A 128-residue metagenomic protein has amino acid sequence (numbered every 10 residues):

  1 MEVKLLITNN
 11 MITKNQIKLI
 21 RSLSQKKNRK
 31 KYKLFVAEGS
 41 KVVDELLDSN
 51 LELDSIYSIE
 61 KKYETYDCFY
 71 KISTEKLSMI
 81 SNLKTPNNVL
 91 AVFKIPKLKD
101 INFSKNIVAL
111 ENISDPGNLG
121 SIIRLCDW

Functional and structural regions predicted by a protein language model:
L5-I59: Boundary-proximal intrinsically disordered activation/regulatory segments immediately upstream of a helical core
T8, D48, I101-W128: RNA substrate-binding interface of SAM-dependent RNA methyltransferases
G39, A91, C126: Residue-level signal for inorganic ion chemistry
S58-K61, N112: Structural motif
K61-C68, K99-F103: Short loop/helix-cap segments at secondary-structure boundaries that form the rim of catalytic
T65-L77: Active-site regions of enzymes building and remodeling cell-envelope glycoconjugates
K84, V89, F93-N102: Acidic/glycine-rich phosphate/pyrophosphate-binding loops and surrounding catalytic core that coordinate Mg2+
